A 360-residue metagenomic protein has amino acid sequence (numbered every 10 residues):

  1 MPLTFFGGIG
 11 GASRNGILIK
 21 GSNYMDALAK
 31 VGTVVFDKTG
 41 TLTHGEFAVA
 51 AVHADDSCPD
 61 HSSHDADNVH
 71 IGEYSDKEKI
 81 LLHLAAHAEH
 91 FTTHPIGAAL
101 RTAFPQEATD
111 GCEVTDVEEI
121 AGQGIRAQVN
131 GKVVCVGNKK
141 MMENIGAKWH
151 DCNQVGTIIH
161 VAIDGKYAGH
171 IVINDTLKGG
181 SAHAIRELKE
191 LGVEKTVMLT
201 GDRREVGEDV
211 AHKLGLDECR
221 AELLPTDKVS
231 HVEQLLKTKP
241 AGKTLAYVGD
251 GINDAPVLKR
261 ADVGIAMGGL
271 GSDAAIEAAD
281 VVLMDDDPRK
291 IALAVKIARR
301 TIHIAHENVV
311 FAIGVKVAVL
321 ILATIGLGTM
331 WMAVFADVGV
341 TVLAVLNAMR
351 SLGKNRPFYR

Functional and structural regions predicted by a protein language model:
M1-I9: Juxtamembrane alpha-helical signal-transduction segment immediately C-terminal to a transmembrane helix
M1-P2, H94, G122, L224 (+2 more regions): Residue-level detector of functionally special positions within alpha-helical transmembrane segments of multi-pass
P2, G97, W331, F335: Acidic/histidine metal-binding catalytic segments
G11, G192-V193, L214, E218 (+4 more regions): Membrane-embedded alpha-helical bundles of multi-pass transporters
A12, K20-V263, K296-R299, F358-R360: Cytosolic catalytic headpiece
N15: A motif-centric signal for short, conserved binding hotspots located in accessible loops or intrinsically disordered
